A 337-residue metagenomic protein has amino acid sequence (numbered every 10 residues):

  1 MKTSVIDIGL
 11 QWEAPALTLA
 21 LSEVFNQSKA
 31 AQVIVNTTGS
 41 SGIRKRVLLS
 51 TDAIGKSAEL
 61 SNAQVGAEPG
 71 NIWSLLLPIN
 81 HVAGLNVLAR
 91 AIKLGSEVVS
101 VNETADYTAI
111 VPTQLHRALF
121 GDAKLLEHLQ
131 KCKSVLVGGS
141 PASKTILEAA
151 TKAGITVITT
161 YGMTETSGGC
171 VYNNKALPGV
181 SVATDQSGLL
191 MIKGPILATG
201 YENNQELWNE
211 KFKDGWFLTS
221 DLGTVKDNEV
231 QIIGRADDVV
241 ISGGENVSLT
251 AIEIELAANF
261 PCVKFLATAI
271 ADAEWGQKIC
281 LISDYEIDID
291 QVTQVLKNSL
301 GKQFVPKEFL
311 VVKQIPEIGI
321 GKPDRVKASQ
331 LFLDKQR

Functional and structural regions predicted by a protein language model:
M1-L19, G55-S74, V98-D106: Conserved ATP-dependent adenylate/AMP-binding module captured primarily in the ANL superfamily
L17-N36, P69-G70: Conserved pre-ATP/AMP-binding loop-to-beta segment of ANL
Q32-E59, G66: Conserved AMP-binding A3 loop
L48-K56, I72-G121: AMP-binding/adenylate-forming
G121-N173: Gly/Ser/Thr-rich phosphate-binding loop
A176, D185-K211, E245-V247: Conserved ATP/PPi-binding loop(s) of AMP-dependent carboxylate-activating enzymes
G194, L222-F304: AMP-binding/adenylate-forming catalytic core of the ANL superfamily
T268, C280-D284, Q294-R337: Conserved C-terminal "lid"/linker of ANL adenylate-forming enzymes
